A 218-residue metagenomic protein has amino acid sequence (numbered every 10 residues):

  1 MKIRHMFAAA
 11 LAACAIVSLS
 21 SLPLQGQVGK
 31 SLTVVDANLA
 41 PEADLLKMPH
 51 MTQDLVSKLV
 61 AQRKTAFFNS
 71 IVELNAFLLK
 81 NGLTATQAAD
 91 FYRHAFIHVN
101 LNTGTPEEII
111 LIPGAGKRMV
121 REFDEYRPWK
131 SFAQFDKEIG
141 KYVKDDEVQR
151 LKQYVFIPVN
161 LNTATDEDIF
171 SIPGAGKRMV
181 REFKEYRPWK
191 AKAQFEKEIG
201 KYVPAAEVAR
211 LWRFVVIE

Functional and structural regions predicted by a protein language model:
M1-L11: Bacterial N-terminal signal peptides that target proteins for export
A9-S20: Bacterial N-terminal signal peptides
S21-G26: Boundary at the C-terminal end of the N-terminal hydrophobic targeting segment
V28-H50, V56-S57: Immediate post-signal-peptide N-terminus of mature secreted/exported proteins
L32-A40, I97-I109, V159-I169: Disulfide-bonded cysteine-rich modules in secreted/extracellular proteins, activating on the conserved Cys frameworks
L46, T52, N100, I110-G116 (+2 more regions): Long tandem-repeat architecture
T52-Q53, G116, G176, P204: Small-residue hinge/turn detector
S57-T103, M119-T163, M179-V216: Accessory alpha-helical DNA-binding modules that contact the DNA backbone or grooves
